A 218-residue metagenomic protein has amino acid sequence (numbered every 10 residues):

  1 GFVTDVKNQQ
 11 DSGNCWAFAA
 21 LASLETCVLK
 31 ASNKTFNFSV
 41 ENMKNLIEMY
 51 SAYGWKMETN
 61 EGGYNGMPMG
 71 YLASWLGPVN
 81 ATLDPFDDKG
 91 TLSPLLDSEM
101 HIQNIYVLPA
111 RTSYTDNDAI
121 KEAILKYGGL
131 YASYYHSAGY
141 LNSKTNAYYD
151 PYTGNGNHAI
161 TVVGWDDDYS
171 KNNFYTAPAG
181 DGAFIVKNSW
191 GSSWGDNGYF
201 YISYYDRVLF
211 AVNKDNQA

Functional and structural regions predicted by a protein language model:
G1-D11: Asp/Glu-centered strand-loop micro-motifs enriched in Gly/Pro and often flanked by an aromatic residue
Q10-E25, N37, N42-K187, S192-A218: Predominantly the structural core of cysteine protease catalytic domains
A31-N37: Juxtamembrane interfacial secondary-structure elements that flank transmembrane helices in multi-pass membrane proteins
